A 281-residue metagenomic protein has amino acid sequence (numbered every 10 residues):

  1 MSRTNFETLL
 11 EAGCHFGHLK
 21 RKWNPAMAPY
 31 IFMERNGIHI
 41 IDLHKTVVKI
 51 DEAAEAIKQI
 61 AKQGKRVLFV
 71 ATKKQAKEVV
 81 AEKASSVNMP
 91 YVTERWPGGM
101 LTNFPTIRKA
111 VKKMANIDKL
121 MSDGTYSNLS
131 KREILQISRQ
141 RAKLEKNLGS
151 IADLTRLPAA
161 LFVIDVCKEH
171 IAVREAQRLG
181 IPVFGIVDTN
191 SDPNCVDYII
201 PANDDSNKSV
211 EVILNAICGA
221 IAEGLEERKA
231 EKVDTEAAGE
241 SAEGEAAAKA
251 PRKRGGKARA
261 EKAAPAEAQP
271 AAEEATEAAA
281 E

Functional and structural regions predicted by a protein language model:
M1-R66, T72-K73, K77-L120, K131-I134 (+1 more regions): N-terminal cationic and glycine-rich segments that engage phosphates or anionic surfaces
T8, K20-K22, Y30, Q59-I60 (+7 more regions): Replace "in large, NTP-powered and nucleic-acid-processing enzymes" with "in large, NTP-powered factors and other
G13, F69, L161, I213: Residue-level signature of catalytic and energy-coupling elements of molecular machines, predominantly ATP/GTP-dependent
C14, K45, T72-Q75, E94-L101 (+4 more regions): Short, ordered loop/turn segments at secondary-structure junctions
V67-L68, P90-T93, F162, P182-I186 (+1 more regions): Short hydrophobic alpha-helical runs that function as membrane-insertion/retention elements
K131-V163, C167-F184, D188: Extended, charged alpha-helical interaction scaffolds
I171-D234: Short glycine/threonine-rich loop/turn motifs
E267-E281: Long, low-complexity, intrinsically disordered segments
